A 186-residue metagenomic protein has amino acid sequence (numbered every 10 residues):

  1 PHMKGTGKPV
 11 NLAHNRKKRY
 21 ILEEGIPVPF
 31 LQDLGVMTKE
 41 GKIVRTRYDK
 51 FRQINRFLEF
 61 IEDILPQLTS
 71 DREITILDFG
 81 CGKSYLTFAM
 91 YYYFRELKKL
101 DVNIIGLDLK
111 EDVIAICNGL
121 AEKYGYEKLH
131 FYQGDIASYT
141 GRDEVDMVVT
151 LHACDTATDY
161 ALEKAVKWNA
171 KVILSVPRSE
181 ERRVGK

Functional and structural regions predicted by a protein language model:
P1-T75: Conserved Class I S-adenosyl-L-methionine-dependent methyltransferase catalytic core
F79: Conserved beta-strand/loop positions that form the S-adenosyl-L-methionine
K83-K99: Conserved SAM-binding loop of SAM-dependent methyltransferases across substrates and taxa, primarily the Class I
V102-D108: Conserved SAM-binding motif I beta-strand of class I
D112-V145: S-adenosyl-L-methionine
D155-K167: A short, conserved alpha-helix within the catalytic core of class I
A170-E181: Conserved beta-strand signature within the Rossmann-like core of class I S-adenosyl-L-methionine
R182-K186: Conserved small/polar residues in nucleotide/adenosyl-binding loops
